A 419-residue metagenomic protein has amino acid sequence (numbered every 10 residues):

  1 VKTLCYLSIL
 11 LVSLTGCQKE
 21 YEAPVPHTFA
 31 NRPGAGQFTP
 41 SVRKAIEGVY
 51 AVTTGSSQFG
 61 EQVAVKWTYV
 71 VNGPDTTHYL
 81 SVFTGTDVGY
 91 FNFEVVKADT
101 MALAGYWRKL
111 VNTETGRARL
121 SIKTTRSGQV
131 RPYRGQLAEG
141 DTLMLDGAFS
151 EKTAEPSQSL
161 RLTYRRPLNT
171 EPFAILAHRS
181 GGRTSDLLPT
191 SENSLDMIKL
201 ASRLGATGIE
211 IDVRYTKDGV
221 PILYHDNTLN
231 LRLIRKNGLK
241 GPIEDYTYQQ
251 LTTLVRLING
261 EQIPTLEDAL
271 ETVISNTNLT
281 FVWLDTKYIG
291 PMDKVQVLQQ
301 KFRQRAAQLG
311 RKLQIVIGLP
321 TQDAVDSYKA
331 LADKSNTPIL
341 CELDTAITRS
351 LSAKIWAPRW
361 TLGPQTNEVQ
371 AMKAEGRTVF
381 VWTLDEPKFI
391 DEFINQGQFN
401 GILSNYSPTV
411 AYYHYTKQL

Functional and structural regions predicted by a protein language model:
V1-I9: Sec-dependent signal peptide recognition, specifically the positively charged N-region followed immediately by
S13-G16: C-terminal motif of bacterial Sec signal peptides marking the signal peptidase cleavage site
Q18-L419: Phosphate-group recognition and catalysis centered on beta-loop-alpha active-site segments
